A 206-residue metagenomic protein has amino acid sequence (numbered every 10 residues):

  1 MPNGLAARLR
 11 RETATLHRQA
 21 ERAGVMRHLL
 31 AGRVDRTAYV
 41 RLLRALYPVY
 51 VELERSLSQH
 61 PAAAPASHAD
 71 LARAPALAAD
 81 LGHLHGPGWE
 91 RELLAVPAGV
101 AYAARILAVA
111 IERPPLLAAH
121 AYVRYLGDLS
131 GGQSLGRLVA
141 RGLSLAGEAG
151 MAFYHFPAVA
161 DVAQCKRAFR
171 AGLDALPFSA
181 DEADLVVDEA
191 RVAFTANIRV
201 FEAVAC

Functional and structural regions predicted by a protein language model:
M1-C206: Metal- and O2-centered redox machinery and metal/ROS homeostasis
